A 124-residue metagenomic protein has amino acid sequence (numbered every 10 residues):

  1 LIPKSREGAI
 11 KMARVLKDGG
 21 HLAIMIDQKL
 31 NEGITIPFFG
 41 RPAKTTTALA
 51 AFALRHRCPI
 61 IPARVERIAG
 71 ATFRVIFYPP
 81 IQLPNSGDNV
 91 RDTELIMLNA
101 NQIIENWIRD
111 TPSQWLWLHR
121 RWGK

Functional and structural regions predicted by a protein language model:
L1-K4: Short acidic-hydrophobic, aromatic-tinged amphipathic segments that line or gate anion-handling sites
R6-K124: Non-catalytic C-terminal accessory region of glycerolipid acyltransferases and related lyso-lipid remodeling enzymes
